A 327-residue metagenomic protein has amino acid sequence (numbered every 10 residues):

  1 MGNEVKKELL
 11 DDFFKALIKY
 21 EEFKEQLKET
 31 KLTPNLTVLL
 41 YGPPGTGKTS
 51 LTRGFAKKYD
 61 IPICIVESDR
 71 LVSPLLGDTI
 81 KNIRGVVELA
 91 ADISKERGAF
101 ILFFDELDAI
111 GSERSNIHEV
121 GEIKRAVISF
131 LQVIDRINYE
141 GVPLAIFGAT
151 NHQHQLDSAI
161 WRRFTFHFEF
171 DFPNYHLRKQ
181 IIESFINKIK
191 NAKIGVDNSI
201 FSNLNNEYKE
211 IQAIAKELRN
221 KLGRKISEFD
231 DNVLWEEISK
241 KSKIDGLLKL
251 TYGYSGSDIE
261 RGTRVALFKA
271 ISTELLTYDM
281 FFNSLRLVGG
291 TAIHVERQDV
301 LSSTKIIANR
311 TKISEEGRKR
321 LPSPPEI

Functional and structural regions predicted by a protein language model:
M1, H167, I244-L248: Short hinge/gating elements
G2-K225: Walker A/P-loop NTP-binding motif of AAA+ ATPase domains
Y175-H176, Q180-I327: C-terminal alpha-helical "lid" subdomain
